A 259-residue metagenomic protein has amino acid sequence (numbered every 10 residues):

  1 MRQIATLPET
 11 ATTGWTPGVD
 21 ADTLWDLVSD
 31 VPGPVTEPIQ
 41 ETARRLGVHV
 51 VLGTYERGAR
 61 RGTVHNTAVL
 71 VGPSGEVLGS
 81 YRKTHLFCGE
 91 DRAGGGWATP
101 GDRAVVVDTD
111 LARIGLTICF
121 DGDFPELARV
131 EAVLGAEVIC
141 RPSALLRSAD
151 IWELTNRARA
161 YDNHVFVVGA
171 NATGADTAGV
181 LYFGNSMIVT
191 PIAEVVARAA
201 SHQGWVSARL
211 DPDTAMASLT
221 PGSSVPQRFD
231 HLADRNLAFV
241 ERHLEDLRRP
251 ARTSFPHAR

Functional and structural regions predicted by a protein language model:
M1-S74, L145-N163: Cys-nucleophile CN-hydrolase/nitrilase-fold catalytic domain and related Cys-dependent amidase chemistry that acts on
L7, S80, R198: Short glycine-/small-residue motifs
A11-G14, H85, T214: Feature marks short, surface-exposed loop/turn motifs that line or immediately flank catalytic pockets and channel
V31-V51, R113, G122-V206: CN hydrolase (nitrilase-like) catalytic-core segments centered on the catalytic cysteine and neighboring Lys/Glu
E41, A59-L134, S143, R147-L154 (+2 more regions): Active-site catalytic loop in hydrolytic enzyme cores
E56, V106-D108, M187, R209: Well-ordered beta-strand positions
F166, A172-R259: C-terminal beta-strand edge segments of enzyme domains
